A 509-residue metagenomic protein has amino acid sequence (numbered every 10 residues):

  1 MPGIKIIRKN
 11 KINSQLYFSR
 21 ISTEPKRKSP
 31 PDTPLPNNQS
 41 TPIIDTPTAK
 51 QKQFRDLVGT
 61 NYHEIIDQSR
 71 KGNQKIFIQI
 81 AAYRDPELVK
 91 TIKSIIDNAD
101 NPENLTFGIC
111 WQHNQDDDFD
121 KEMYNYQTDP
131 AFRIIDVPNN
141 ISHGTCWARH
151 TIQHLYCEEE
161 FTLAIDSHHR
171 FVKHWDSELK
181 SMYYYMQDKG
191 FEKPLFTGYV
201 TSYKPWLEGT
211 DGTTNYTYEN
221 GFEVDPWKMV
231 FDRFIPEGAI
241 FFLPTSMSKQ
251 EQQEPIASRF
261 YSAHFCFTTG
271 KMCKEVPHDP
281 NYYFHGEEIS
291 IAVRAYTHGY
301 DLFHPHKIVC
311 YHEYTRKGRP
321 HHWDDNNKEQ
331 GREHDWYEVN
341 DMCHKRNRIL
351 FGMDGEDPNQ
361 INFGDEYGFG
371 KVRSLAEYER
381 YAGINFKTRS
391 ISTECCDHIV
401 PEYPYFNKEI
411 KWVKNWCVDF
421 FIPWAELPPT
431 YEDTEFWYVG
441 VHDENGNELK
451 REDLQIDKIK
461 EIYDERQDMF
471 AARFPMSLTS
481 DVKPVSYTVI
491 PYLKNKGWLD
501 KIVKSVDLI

Functional and structural regions predicted by a protein language model:
I4-I21, P25-K26, P31-P47: Intrinsically disordered, low-structural-confidence terminal and linker regions
I6, F234-Q253, A257-F267, G318-I509: Terminal low-complexity segments of carbohydrate-biosynthetic enzymes
I21-S22, V58, A382: Generic alpha-helical secondary structure signal
P36, P42-I291, A295-N359, F363: Catalytic cores of eukaryotic secretory-pathway lumenal/extracellular enzymes that build and remodel glycoconjugates
